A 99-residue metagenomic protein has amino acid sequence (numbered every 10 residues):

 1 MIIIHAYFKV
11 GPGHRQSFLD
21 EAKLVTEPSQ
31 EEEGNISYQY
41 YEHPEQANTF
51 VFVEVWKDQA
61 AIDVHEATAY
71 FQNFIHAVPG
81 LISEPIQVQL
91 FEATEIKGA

Functional and structural regions predicted by a protein language model:
I2, Y40-N48, H76-A99: Glycine-rich beta-strand-turn "strand-cap" elements at beta-sheet edges
I2-I36, Y40: N-terminal first-folded block
I2-K9, Q39-E66: Short, well-ordered beta-strand segments in beta-rich or mixed alpha/beta enzyme and ligand-binding folds
V10-P12, D58, E92-E95: Non-catalytic surface loops within mature trypsin-like serine protease
G13, A47, A69, N73: Short alpha-helical
R15-S17, A61, K97: Intrinsically disordered, low-complexity acidic/polar segments
L24-I36, V55-Q89: An amphipathic, aromatic/His-enriched active-site/gating alpha helix that lines ligand/cofactor pockets
